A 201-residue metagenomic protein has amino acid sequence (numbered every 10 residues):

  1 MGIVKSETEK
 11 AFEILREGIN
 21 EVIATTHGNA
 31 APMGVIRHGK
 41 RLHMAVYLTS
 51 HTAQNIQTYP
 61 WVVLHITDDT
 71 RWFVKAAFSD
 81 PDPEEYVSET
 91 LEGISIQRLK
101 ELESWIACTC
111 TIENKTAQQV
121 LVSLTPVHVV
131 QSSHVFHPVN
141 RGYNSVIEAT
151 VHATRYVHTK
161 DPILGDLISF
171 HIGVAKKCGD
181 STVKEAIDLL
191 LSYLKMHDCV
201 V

Functional and structural regions predicted by a protein language model:
M1-W61, H65: N-terminal structural module
G2-I19, V139-G142, A153-T159, D198: Active-site-proximal "nucleotidyltransferase
M33-R37, E85, I112-E113: Short, exposed beta-strand/loop patches in secreted or surface proteins that constitute
H51-T90: Glycine-rich, pocket-lining loop/helix-strand segments that form or immediately flank
D80-L99, E103-S104, K115, S132 (+1 more regions): Extended, positively charged loop/linker patches that create polyanion-binding surfaces
W105-C110: A short, hydrophobic beta-strand-centered structural micro-motif
E113-G165: Flexible glycine-rich active-site/ligand-binding loops centered on an Asp-His dyad
A153-V200: An accessory alpha-helical subdomain
